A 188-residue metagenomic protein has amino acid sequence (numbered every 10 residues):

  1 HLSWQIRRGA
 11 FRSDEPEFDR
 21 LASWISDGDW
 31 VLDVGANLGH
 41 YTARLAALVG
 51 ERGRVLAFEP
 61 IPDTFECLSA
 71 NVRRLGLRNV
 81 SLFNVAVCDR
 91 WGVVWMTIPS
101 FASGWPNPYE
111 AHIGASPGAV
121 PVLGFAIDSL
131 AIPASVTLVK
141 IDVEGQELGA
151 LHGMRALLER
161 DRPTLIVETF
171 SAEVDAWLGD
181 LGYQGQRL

Functional and structural regions predicted by a protein language model:
H1-L188: Phosphate/nucleotide-binding beta-alpha loop and adjacent structural elements of enzyme active sites
